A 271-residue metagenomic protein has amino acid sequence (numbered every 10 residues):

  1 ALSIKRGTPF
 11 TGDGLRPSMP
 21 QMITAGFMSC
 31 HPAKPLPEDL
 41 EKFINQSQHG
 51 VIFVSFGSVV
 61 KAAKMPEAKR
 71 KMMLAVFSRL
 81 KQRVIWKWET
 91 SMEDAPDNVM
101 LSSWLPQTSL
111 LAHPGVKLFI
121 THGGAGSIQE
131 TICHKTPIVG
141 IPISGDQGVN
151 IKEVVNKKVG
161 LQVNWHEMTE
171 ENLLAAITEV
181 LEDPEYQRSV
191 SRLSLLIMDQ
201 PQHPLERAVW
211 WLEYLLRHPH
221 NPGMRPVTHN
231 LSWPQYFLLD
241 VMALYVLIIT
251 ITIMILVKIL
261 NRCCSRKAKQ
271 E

Functional and structural regions predicted by a protein language model:
A1-E271: Catalytic core of nucleotide-sugar-dependent glycosyltransferases
